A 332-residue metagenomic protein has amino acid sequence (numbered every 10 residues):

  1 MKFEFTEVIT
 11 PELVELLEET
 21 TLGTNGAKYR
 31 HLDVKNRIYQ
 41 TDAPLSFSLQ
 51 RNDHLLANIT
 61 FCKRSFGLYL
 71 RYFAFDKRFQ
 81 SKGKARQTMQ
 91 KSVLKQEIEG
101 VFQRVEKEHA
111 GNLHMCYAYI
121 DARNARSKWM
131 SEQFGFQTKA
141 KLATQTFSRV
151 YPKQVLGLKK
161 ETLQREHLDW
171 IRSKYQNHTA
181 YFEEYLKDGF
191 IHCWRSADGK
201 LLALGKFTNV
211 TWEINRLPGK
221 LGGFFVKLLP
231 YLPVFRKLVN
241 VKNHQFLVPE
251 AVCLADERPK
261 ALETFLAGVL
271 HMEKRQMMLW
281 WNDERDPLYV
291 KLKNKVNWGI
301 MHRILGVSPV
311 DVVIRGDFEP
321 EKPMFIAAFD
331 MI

Functional and structural regions predicted by a protein language model:
K2-L56, E132-F246: Amide-forming acyltransferase catalytic core, primarily the GNAT-like/NAT-type and related acyltransferase folds
P44, K107-L113, M272-M278: Short, high-confidence coil segments that cap the C-terminus of an alpha-helix and link into the following beta-strand
K63-S65, N209-V210: A short acidic/small-residue loop/turn micro-motif
S81-E106, E257-H271: Conserved acetyl-CoA-binding loop-helix of GNAT-fold acetyltransferases
F102-A122, R126: Membrane-interface helix-loop-helix junctions at boundaries between adjacent transmembrane segments
Y119-L156, T208-I332: Active-site/acyl-donor-binding loops of N-acyltransferases
